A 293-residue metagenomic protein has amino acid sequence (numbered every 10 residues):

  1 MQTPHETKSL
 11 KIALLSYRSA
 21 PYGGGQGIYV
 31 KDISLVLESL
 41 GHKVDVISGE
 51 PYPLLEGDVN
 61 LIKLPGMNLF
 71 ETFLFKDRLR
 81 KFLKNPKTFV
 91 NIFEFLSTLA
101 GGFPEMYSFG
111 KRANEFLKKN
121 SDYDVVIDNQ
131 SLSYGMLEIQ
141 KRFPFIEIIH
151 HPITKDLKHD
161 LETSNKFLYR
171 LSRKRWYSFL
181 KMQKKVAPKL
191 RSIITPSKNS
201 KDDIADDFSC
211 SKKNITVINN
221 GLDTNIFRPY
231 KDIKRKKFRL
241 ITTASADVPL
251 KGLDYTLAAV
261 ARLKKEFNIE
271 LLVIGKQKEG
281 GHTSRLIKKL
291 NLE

Functional and structural regions predicted by a protein language model:
M1-M67, S121: N-terminal subdomain of nucleotide-sugar transferases
S48-K111: A conserved catalytic-core segment of Leloir-type glycosyltransferases
F75-A100, Q140-K184: Acceptor-binding helix/loop patch of EC 2.4 sugar-transfer enzymes, predominantly nucleotide-sugar-dependent
F116-S133, P144-I146: Short N-terminal targeting/anchoring amphipathic segment
I127, S172-R173, K189-K198: A short beta-strand/loop micro-motif in the catalytic core of glycosyltransferases that engages the nucleotide-sugar
N199, G221: Carbohydrate-associated surface elements
I233-K251, L257-V260: Conserved donor-binding/catalytic core segment of Leloir-type glycosyltransferases
L257-E293: A conserved nucleotide-sugar
